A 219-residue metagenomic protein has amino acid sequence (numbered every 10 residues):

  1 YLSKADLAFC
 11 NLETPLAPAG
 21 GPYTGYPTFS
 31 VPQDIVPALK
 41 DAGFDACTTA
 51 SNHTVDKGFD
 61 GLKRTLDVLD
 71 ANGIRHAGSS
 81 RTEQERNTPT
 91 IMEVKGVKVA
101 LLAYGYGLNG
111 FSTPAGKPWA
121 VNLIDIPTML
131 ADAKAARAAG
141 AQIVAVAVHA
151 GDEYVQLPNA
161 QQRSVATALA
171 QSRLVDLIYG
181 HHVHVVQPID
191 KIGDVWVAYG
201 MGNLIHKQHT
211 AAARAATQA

Functional and structural regions predicted by a protein language model:
Y1-A219: Acidic, metal/ion-coordinating pockets
